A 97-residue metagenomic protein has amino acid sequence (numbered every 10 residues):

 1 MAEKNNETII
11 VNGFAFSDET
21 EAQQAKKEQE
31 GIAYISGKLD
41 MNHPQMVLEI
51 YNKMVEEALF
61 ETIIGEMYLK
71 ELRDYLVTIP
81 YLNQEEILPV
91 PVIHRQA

Functional and structural regions predicted by a protein language model:
M1-A97: Intrinsically disordered, low-complexity linkers and terminal regions that flank or interleave Cys/His-based
